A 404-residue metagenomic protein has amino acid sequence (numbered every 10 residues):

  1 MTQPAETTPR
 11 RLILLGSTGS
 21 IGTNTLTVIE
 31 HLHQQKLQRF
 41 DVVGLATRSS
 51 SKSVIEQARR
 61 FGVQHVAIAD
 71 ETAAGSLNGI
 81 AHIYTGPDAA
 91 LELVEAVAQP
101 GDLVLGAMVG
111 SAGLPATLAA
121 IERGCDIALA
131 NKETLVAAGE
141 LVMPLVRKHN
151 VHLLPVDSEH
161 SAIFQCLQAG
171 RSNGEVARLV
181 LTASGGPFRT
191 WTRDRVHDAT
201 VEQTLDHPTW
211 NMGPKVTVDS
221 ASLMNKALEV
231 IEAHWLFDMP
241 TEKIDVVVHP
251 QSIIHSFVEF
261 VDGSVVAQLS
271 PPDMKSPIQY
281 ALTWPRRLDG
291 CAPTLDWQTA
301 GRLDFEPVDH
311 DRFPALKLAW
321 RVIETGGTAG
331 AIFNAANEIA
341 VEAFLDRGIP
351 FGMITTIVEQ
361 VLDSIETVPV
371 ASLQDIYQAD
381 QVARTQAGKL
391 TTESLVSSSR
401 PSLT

Functional and structural regions predicted by a protein language model:
M1-T404: Catalytic, metal-anchored helix/loop core of enzyme active sites in primary metabolism
